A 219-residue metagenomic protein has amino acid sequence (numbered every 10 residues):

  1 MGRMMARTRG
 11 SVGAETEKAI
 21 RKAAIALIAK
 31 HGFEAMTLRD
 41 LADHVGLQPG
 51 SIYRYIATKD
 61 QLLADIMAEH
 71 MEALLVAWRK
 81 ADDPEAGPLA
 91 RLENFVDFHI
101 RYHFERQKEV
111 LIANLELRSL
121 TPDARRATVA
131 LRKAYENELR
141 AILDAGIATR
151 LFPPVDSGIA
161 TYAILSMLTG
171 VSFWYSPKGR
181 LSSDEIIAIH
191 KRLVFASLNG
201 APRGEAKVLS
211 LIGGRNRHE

Functional and structural regions predicted by a protein language model:
M1-E15, P202-E219: N-terminal intrinsically disordered/low-complexity leader segments
E15, A19, L27-Q61, D65: Helix-turn-helix
T16, K59, I66, H70 (+8 more regions): Hydrophobic/aromatic residues within well-ordered alpha-helical segments
F33-E34, F152, L181: Conserved hydrophobic residue
D65, R79-K108, T161-I164, R203-R217: Hydrophobic alpha-helical connector segments
E72-V76, D123-A148, G158-Y162, E185-A188: Amphipathic alpha-helical packing segments from all-alpha helical-bundle domains
R101-E105, A141, A145, T161-L181 (+1 more regions): Amphipathic C-terminal alpha-helical segment
F104-D123, P177: Amphipathic alpha-helical segments used for helix-helix packing
